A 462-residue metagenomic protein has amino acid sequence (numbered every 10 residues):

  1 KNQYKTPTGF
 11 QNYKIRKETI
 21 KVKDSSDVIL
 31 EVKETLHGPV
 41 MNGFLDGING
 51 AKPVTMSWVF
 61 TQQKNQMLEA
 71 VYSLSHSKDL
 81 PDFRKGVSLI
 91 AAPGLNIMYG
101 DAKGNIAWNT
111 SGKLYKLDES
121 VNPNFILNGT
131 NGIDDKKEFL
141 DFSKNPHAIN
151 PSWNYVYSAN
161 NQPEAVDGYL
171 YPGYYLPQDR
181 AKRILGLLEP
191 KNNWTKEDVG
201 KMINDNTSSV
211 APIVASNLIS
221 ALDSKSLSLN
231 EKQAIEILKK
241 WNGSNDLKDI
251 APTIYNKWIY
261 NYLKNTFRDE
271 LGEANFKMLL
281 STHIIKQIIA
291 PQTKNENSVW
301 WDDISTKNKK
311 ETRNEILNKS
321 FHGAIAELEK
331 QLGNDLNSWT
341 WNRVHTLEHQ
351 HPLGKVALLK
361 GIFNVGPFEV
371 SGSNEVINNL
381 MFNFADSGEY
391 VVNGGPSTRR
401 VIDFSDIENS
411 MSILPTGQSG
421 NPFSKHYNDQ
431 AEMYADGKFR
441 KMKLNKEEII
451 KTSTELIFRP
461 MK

Functional and structural regions predicted by a protein language model:
K1-S220, S224-L227, K240-K462: C-terminal/peripheral segments of proteins
